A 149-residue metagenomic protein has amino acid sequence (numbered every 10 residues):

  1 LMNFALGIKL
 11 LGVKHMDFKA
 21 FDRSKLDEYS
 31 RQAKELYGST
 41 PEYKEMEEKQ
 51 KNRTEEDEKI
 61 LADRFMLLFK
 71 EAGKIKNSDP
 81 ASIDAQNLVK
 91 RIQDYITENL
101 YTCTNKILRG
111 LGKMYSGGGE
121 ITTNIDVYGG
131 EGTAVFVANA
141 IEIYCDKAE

Functional and structural regions predicted by a protein language model:
L1-E149: Amphipathic alpha-helical "stalk" segments
